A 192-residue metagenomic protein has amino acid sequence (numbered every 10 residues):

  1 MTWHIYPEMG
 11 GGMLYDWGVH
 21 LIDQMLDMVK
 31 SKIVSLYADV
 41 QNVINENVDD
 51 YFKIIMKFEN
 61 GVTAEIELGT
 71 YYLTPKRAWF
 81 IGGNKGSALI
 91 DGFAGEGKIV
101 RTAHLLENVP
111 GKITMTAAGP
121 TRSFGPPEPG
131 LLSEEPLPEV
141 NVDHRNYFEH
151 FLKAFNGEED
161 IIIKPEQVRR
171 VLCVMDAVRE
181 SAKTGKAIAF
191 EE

Functional and structural regions predicted by a protein language model:
M1-N45, G185: Predominantly a Rossmann-like dinucleotide-binding segment in NAD(P)-dependent oxidoreductases
V19, E67-P75: Glycine-rich phosphate/pyrophosphate-binding beta-alpha loops
L21-I22, H144-E149, M175: A general structural signal for well-ordered alpha-helical segments in protein cores
K32, N60-V62, G86-S87, E159 (+1 more regions): Short acidic/polar mixed-charge low-complexity motifs
V43-N47, Y72-T74: Short glycine/serine/proline-enriched coil/turn segments at secondary-structure junctions
I54-G61, I81-G83: Active-site beta-strand termini and strand-to-loop segments that position acidic
K85-E166: C-terminal glycine/acidic-rich active-site capping loop/insertion
E180-E192: C-terminal capping/lid region of NAD(P)-dependent oxidoreductase domains
